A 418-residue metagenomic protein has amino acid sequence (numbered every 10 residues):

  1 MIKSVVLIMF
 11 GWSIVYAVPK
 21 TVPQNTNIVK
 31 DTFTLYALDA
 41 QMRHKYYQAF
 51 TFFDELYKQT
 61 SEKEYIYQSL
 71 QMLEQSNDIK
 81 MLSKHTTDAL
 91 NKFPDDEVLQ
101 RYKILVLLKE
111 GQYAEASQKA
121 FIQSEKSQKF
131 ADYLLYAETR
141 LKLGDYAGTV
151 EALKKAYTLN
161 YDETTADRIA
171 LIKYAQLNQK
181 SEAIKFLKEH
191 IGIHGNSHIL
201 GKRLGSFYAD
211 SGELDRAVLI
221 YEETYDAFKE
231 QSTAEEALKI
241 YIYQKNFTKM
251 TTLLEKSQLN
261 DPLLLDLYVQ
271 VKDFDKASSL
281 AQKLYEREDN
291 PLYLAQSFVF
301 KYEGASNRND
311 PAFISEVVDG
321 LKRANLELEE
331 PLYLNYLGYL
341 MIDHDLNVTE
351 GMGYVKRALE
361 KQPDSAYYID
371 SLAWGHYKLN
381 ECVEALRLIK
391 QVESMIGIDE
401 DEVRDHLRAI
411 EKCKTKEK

Functional and structural regions predicted by a protein language model:
I14-T87, N91-V98, Q118, E411-K418: N-terminal leader/linker segments that initiate helical-solenoid repeat arrays
K20, A49-D54, I79-N91, Y113-E125 (+9 more regions): Alpha-helical repeat scaffolds
I28, T60-E62, D95, Q128 (+8 more regions): Short helix-capping/linker turns of helical repeat alpha-solenoids
I28-T32, K63, L259-P262, D289-A305 (+1 more regions): Amphipathic alpha-helical repeat scaffolds of TPR domains
T34-L35, E64-S69, V98-L105, A131-E138 (+8 more regions): Alpha-solenoid helical repeat scaffolds
M42, M72-S76, K109-E110, K142-L143 (+8 more regions): Register position in tetratricopeptide repeats
S127-E235: Solenoidal tandem-repeat scaffolds enriched in leucines and small polar residues
V299-P311, L321-E360, S371-G375: Alpha-helical adaptor scaffolds
